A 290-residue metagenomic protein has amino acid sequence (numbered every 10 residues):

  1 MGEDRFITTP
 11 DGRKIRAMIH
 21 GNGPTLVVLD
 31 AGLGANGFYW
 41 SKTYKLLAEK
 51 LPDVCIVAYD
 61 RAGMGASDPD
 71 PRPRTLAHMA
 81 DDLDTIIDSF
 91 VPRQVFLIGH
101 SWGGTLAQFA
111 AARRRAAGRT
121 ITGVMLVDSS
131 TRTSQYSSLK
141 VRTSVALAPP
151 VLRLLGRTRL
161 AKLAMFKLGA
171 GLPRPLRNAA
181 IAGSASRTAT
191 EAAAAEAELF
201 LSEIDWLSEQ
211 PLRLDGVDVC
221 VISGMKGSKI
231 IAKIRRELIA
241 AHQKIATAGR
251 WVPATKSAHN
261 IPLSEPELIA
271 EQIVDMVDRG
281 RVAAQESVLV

Functional and structural regions predicted by a protein language model:
M1-K14: N-terminal cap/lid segment of alpha/beta-hydrolase-fold proteins
R13-A66: Conserved HGGG/HGGXW glycine-rich cap/lid loop of the alpha/beta-hydrolase fold
Y39-S41, S67-P73, Y136-S137: Conserved catalytic-core motifs of eukaryotic protein kinase domains, centered on the activation segment
A58-I98: Active-site loop/oxyanion-hole signature of alpha/beta-hydrolase fold enzymes
R93-Q135: Conserved hydrolase catalytic core segment
V124-L154: Flexible "cap/lid" loop of the alpha/beta hydrolase fold
I181-I245, P253: Conserved serine/cysteine hydrolase catalytic core
T247-V290: Catalytic active-site module of serine/aspartate enzymes centered on a nucleophile-bearing elbow/loop
